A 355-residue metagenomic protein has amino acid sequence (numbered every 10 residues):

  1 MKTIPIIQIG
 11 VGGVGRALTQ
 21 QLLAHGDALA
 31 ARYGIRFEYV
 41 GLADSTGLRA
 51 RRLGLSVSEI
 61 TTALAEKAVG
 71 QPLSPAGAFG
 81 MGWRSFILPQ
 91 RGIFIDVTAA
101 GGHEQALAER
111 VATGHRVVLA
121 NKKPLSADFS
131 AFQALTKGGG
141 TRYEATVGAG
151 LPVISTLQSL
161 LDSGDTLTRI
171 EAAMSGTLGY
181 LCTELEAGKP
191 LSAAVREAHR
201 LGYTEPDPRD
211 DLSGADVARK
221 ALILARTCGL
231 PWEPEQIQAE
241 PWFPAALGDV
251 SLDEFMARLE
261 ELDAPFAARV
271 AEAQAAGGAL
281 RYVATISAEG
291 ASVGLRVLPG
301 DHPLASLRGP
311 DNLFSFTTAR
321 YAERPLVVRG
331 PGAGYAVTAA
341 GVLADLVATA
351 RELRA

Functional and structural regions predicted by a protein language model:
M1-A112: N-terminal glycine-/serine-/threonine-rich beta1-alpha1-beta2 phosphate-ribose binding loop of Rossmann-like
I9, G13, A17, F37 (+9 more regions): Conserved active-site and cofactor/substrate-binding residues in soluble primary-metabolism enzymes
T19-L23, S126, Q133, I154-Q158 (+6 more regions): Predominant activation on well-ordered alpha-helical scaffold segments within soluble catalytic domains
I93-D96, L119-A120, T141-A145, R169-A172 (+1 more regions): General beta-strand structural signal in soluble alpha/beta enzymes
A100-T113, A120-L160: Rossmann-fold NAD(P)-binding glycine/threonine-rich loop
T136-L201, A215, L222-I223: Rossmann-like NAD(P)H-binding beta-loop-alpha module
R169-M174, G179, E197, T204 (+2 more regions): Catalytic, metal-anchored helix/loop core of enzyme active sites in primary metabolism
E184-L185, V195-S306: Substrate-binding/catalytic subdomain of NAD(P)-dependent oxidoreductase enzymes
